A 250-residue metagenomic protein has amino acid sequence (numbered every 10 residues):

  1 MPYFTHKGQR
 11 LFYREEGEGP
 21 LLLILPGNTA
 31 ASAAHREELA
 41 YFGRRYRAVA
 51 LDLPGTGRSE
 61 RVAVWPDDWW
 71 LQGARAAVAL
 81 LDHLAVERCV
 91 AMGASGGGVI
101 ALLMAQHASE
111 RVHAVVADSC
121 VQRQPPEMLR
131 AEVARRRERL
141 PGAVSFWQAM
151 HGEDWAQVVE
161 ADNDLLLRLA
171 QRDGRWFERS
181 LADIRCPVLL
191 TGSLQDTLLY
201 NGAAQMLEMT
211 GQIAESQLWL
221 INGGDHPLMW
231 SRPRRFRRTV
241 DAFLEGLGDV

Functional and structural regions predicted by a protein language model:
Q9-V62: Conserved HGGG/HGGXW glycine-rich cap/lid loop of the alpha/beta-hydrolase fold
A50-M92: Active-site loop/oxyanion-hole signature of alpha/beta-hydrolase fold enzymes
V99-H107, V112-A143: Flexible "cap/lid" loop of the alpha/beta hydrolase fold
D164-S180: Active-site nucleophile elbow and catalytic-triad environment of alpha/beta-hydrolase enzymes
I184, L190-G192: Short beta-strand/loop motif that positions the catalytic acidic residue of the alpha/beta-hydrolase fold
T197-Q205: Conserved alpha/beta-hydrolase "acid-adjacent" motif
T210-H226: Catalytic histidine neighborhood in serine/cysteine hydrolases with alpha/beta-hydrolase-type architecture
G224-P233, R237: Catalytic histidine-centered segment of alpha/beta-hydrolase-like enzymes
